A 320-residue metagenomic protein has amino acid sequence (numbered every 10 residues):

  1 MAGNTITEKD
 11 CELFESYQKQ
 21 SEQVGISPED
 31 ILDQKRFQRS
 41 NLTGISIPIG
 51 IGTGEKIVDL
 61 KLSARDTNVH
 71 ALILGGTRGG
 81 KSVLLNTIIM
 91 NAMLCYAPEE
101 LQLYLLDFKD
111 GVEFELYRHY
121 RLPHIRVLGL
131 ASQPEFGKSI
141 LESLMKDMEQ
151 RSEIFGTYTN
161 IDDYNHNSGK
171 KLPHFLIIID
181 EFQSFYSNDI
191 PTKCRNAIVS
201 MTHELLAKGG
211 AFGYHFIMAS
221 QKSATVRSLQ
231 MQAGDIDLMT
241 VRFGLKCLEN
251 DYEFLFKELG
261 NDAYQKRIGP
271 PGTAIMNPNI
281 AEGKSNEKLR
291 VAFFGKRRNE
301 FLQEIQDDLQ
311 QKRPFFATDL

Functional and structural regions predicted by a protein language model:
M1-I161, N165-E258, A263-R267, A292 (+3 more regions): P-loop NTPase catalytic phosphate-binding loop
L42-G44, P271, K284: Short beta-strand-initiation
T53-E55, I280-K284: Glycine-centered tight beta-turn/hairpin loop motif at sheet-sheet or coil-to-beta transitions
N261-E282: Conserved C-terminal "switch" segment of AAA+ ATPases
N286-R290: Extended, charge-rich low-complexity regions and/or helical-solenoid scaffolds
E304: Pre-active-site segment of Zn-dependent metallo-hydrolases
